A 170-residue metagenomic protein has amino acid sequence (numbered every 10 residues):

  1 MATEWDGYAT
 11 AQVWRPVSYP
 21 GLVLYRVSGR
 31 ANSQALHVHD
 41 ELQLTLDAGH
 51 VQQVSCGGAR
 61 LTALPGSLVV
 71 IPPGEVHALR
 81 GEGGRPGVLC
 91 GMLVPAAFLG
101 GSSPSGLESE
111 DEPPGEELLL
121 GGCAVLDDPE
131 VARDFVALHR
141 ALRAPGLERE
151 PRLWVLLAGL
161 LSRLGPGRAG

Functional and structural regions predicted by a protein language model:
A2-E116: N-terminal regulatory/effector-sensing and dimerization cores that precede helix-turn-helix DNA-binding domains
S105-G170: Amphipathic alpha-helical segments enriched in hydrophobic/aromatic residues interleaved with Lys/Arg
